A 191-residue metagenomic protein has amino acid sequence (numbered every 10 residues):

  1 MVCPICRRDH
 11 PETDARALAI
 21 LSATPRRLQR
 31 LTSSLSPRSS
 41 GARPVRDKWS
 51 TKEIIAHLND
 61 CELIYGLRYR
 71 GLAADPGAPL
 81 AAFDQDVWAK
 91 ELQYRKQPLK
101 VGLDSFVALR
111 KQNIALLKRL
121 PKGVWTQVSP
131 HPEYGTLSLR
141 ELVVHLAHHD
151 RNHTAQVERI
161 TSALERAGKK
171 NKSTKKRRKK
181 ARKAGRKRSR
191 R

Functional and structural regions predicted by a protein language model:
M1-A23: Terminal targeting/low-complexity segments that flank the catalytic cores of oxidoreductases
M1-R7, S40-D86, K111-I114, T126-T174: Short, contiguous alpha-helical
H10-D14, L92-L99, P132-L139: A short, mixed-charge helix-start or loop-turn motif at secondary-structure junctions
T13, A17-I20, R46, S50 (+3 more regions): Alpha-helix N-cap/loop-to-helix boundary motif
I20-L31, A89-T126, L142, L146: Acidic/histidine-rich alpha-helical segments that form the ligand environment of transition-metal centers
A23-W49: A glycine-rich, hydrophobic loop/mini-helix early in the fold
K169-R191: Arg/Lys-rich, intrinsically disordered low-complexity tails that mediate electrostatic binding and condensation
